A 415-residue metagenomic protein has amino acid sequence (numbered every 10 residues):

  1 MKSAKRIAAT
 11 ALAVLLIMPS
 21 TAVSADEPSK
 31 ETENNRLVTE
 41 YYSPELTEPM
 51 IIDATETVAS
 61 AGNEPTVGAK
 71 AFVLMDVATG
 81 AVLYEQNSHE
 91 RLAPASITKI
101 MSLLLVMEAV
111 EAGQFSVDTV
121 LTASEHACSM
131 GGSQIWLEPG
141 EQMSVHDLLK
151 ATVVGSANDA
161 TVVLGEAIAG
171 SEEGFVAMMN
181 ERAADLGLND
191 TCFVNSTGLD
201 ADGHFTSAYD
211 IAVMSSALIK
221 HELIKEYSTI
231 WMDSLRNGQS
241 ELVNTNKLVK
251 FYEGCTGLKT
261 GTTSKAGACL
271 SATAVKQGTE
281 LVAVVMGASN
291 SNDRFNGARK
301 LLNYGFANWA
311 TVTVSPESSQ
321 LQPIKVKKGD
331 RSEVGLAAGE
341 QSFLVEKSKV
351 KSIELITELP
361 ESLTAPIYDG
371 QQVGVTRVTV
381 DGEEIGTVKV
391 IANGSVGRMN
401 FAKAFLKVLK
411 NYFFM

Functional and structural regions predicted by a protein language model:
M1, N35, S43, E384-T387: Short amphipathic alpha-helical segments with coiled-coil-like heptad repeat character
K2-S24: Sec-dependent N-terminal signal peptides of Gram-positive bacterial secreted proteins and lipoproteins
L12, S60-A61, V117, A268-L270 (+1 more regions): Residue-level marker for the onset of beta-strands and adjacent loop->beta junctions in well-ordered domains
I17-M18, E111, W309: Hydrophobic alpha-helical membrane context
S24-Y209, V213-E222: Active-site-adjacent loops and short helices of periplasmic peptidoglycan-processing enzymes
L188-C192, D200-M415: Domain-terminus/edge residues, biased toward the C-terminal soluble/receptor-binding domains of extracytoplasmic
